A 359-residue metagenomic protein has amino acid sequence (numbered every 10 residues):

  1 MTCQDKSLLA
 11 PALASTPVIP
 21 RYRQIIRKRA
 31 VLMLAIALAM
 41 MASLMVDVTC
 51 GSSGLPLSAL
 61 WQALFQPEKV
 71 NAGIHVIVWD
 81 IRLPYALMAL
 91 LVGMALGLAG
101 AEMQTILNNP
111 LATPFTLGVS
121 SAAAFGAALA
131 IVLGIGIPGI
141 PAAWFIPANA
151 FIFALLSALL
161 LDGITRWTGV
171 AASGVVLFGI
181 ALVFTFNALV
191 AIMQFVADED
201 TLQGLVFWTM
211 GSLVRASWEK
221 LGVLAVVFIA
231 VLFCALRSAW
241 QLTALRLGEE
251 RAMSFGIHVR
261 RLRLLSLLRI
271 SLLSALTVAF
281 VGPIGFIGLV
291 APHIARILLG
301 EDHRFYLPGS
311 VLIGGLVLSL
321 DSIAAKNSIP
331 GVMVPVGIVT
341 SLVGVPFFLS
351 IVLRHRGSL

Functional and structural regions predicted by a protein language model:
T2-L359: Alpha-helical transmembrane segments in inner-membrane proteins
